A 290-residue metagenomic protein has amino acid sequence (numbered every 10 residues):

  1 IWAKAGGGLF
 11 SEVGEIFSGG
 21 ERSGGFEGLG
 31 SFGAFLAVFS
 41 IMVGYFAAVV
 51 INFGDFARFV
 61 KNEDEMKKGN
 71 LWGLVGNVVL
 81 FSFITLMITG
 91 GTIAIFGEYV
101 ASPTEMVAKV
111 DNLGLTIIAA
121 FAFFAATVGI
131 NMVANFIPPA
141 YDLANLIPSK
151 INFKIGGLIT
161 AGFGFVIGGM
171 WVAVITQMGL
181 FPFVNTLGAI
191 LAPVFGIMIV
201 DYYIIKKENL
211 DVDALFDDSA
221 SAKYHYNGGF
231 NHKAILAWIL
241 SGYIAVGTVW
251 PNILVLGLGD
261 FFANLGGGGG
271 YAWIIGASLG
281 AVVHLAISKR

Functional and structural regions predicted by a protein language model:
I1-F17, N70-G73, F183-A192: Membrane-interface loop-to-helix entry segments
W2-G7, G19-L86, L113-V133, H225-V246: Hydrophobic, membrane-embedded alpha-helices of multi-pass small-molecule transporters
W2-L36, G97-K109, Q177-G179, G247-G269: Inter-helical loop and helix-membrane interface segments of multi-pass membrane transporters/permeases
R58-V60, M132-T160, I205, A214: Helix-loop-helix connectors at the membrane interface of multi-pass transporters/channels
G73, N77, F81, T85 (+15 more regions): Alpha-helical transmembrane segments in multi-pass membrane proteins
I84-M132, S149, F165-Q177, F181-T186: TM-loop-TM module centered on a large, flexible mid-protein loop between adjacent transmembrane helices in multi-pass
N145-A173, K223-A245: Loop-to-transmembrane helix boundary motifs in multi-pass membrane proteins
V194-V283: C-terminal membrane-solvent junction of multi-pass transporters and transport-like membrane proteins
